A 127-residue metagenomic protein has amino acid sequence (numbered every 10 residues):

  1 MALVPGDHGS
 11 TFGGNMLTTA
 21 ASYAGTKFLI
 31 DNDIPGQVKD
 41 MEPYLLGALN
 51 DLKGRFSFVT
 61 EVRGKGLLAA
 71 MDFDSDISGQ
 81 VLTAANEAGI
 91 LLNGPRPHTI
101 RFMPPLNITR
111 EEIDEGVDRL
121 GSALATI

Functional and structural regions predicted by a protein language model:
M1-I127: Conserved N-terminal phosphate-binding loop of PLP-dependent enzymes in the Aspartate aminotransferase
